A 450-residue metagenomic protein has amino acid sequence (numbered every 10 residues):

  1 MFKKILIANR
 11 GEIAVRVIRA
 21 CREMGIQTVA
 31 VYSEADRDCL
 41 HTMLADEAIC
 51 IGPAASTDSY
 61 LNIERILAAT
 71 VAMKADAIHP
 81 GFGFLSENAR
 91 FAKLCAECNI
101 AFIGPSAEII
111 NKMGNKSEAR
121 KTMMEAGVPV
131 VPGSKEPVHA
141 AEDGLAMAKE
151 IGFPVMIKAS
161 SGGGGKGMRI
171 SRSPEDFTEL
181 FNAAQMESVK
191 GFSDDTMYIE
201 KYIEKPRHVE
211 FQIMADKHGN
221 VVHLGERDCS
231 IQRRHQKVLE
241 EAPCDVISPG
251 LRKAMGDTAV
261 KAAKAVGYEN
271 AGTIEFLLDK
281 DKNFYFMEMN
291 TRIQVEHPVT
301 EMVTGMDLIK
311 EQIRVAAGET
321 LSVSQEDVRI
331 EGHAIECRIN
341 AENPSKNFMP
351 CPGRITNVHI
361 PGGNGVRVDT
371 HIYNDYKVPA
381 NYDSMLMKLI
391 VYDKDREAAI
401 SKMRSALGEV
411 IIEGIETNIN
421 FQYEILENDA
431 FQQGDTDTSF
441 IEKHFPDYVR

Functional and structural regions predicted by a protein language model:
M1-I274, L278-N290, Q294: N-terminal beta-alpha lobe that positions the nucleotide/phosphoryl donor in ATP/NTP-coupled carboxylate activation
A259, P298-R450: Catalytic cores of soluble metabolic enzymes centered on carboxylation/carboxyl-transfer
